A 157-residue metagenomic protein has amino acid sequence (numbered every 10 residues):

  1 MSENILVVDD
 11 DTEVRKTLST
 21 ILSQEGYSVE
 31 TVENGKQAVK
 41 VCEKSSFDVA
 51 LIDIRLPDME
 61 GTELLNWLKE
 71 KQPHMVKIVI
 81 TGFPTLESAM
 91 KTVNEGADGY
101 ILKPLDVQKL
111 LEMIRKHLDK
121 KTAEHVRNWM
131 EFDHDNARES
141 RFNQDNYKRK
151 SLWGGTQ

Functional and structural regions predicted by a protein language model:
E3, E33-N34, E60-E63, T81: Acidic catalytic/metal-coordinating carboxylates
D9, D53: Active-site residues of response regulator receiver
R15, P57, T81: The feature encodes the CheY-like receiver
G26-E33, V41: Short hydrophobic/Thr-rich beta-strand motif most characteristic of the beta2 strand and flanking loop of CheY-like
K40, T62-H74: Short amphipathic alpha-helix used as the core "switch/output" element in two-component signaling
L105-I114: C-terminal output helix
D119-Q157: CheY-like receiver
